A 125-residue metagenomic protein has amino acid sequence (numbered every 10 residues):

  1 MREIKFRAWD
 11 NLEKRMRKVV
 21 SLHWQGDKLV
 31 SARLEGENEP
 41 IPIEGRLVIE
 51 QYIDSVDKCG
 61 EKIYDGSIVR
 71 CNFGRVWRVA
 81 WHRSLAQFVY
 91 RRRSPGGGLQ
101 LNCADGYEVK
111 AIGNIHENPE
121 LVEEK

Functional and structural regions predicted by a protein language model:
M1-K125: Secondary-structure transition motif
